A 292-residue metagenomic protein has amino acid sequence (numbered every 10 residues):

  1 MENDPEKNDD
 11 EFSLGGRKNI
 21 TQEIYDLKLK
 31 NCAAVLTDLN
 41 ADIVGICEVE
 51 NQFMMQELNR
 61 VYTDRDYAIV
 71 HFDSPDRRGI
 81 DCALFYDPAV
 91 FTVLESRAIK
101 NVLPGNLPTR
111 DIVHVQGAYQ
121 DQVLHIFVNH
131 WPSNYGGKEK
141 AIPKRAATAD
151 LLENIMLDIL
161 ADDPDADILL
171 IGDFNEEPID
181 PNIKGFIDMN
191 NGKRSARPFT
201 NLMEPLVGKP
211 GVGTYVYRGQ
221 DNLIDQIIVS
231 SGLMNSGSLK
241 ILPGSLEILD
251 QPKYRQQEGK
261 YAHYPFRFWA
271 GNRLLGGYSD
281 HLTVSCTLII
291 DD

Functional and structural regions predicted by a protein language model:
M1-R65, H71-I80, Y254-A262, W269-N272 (+1 more regions): N-terminal, active-site-proximal structural segment of metallo-dependent hydrolase catalytic domains
R17-E23, N40-I46, H71, V102 (+4 more regions): Second-shell loop/turn segments in exported
K28, C32, N51-M54, D81 (+5 more regions): Stable alpha-helical elements in mature extracytoplasmic
I43-P132: Structured beta-strand-rich core segments of catalytic domains in phosphoester-bond hydrolases
N51-F53, R77-G79, N134-G136, N175-P181 (+1 more regions): Active-site environment of divalent metal-dependent phosphoester hydrolases
Y119-F127, W131-D150, N154: Metal-dependent phosphoester/phosphodiester hydrolase catalytic core
H130, G172-D173, H281: Active-site glycine-centered loops adjacent to acidic/histidine catalytic or metal-binding residues that shape
D158-D167, E176-D292: Metal-dependent phosphoester-hydrolase catalytic domains
